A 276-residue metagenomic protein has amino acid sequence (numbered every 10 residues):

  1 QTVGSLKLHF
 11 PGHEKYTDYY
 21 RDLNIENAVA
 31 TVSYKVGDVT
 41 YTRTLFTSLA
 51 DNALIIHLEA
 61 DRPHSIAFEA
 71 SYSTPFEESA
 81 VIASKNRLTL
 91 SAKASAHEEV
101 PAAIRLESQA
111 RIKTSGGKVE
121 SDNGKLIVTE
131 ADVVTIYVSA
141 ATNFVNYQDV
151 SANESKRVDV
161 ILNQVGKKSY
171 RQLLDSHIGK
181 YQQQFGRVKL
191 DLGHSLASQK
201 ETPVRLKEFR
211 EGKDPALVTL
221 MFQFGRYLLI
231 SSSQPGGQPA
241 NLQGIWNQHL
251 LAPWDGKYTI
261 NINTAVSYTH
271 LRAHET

Functional and structural regions predicted by a protein language model:
Q1-A216: Beta-sandwich/jelly-roll carbohydrate-recognition scaffolds of carbohydrate-active enzymes
I25, D51, A131, V218-M221 (+2 more regions): Active-site-proximal structural scaffolding
H57, E211-S233, P239: Gly/Pro-rich turn-and-neighbor structural signature
V81, P101, Y147-S151, I230-L242 (+1 more regions): Short, solvent-exposed loop/turn and secondary-structure capping segments
H177-Q184, M221-F224, L228, N263: Alpha-helical packing segments of well-folded alpha/beta enzyme cores
Q199-T219, P239-W254: Primarily short, surface-exposed interaction patches in extracytoplasmic proteins
W246-T264, Y268: Extended hydrophobic/aromatic segments used for targeting, binding, or gating
T269-T276: Conserved small/polar residues in nucleotide/adenosyl-binding loops
